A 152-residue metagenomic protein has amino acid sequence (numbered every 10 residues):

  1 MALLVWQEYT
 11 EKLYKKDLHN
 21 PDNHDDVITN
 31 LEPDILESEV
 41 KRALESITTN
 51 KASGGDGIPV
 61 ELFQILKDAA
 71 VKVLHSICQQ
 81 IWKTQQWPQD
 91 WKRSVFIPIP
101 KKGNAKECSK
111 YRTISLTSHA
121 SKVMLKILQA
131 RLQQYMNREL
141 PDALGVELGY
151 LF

Functional and structural regions predicted by a protein language model:
M1-K110, S115, H119-V123: Surface-exposed loop/turn segments and immediately adjacent short secondary-structure elements within folded domains
A2-W6, L144-F152: Short, compositionally biased segments
L125-K126, Q133-G149: Electropositive, glycine- and tryptophan-enriched low-complexity nucleic-acid-binding patches
